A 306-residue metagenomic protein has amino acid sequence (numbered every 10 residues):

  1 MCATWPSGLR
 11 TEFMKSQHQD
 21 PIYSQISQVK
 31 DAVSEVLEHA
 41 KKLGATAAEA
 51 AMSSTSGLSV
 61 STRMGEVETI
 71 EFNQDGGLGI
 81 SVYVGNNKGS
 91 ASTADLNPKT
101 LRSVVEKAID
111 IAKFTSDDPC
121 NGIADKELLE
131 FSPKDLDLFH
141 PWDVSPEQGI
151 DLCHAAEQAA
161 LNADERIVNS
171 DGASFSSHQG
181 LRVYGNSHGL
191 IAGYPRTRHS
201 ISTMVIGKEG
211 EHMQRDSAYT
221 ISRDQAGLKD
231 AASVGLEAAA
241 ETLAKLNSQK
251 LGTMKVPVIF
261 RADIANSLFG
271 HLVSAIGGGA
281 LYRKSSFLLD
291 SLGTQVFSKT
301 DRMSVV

Functional and structural regions predicted by a protein language model:
P6-V306: Active-site bordering "gate/hinge" segments that shape substrate access to catalytic or cofactor-binding pockets
